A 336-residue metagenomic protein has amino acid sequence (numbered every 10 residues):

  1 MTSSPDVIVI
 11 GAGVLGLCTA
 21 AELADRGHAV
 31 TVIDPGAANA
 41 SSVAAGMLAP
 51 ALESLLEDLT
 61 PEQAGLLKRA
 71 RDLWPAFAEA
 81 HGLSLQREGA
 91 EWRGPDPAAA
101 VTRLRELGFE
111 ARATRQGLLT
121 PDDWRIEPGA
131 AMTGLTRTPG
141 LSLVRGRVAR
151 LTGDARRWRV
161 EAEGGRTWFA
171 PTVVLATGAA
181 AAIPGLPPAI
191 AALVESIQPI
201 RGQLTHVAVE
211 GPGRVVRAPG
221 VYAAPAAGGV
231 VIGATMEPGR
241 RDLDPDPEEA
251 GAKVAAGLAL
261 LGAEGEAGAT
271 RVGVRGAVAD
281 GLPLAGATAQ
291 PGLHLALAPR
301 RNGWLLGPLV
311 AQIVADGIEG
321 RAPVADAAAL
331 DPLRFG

Functional and structural regions predicted by a protein language model:
P5-T31: N-terminal Rossmann-like FAD-binding beta1-loop-alpha1 element of flavoenzymes
I8-I10, W168-A180, A311: Short hydrophobic core segments
C18-E22, P35, G46-L48, S84-Q86 (+1 more regions): Active-site substrate-recognition segment that forms the wall of the catalytic cavity or substrate channel
A24-A44: Glycine-rich FAD pyrophosphate-binding loop
M47-G117: Dinucleotide-binding Rossmann-like beta1-alpha1 core, especially the glycine-rich loop that anchors the ADP
E62-R69, D96-A98, G117-G134, D244-E248: Short beta-strand to alpha-helix junction loop
V144-R159: A conserved short coil-to-beta-strand element within the FAD-binding core of flavoproteins
E266-G336: C-terminal catalytic lobe of FAD-dependent flavoproteins
